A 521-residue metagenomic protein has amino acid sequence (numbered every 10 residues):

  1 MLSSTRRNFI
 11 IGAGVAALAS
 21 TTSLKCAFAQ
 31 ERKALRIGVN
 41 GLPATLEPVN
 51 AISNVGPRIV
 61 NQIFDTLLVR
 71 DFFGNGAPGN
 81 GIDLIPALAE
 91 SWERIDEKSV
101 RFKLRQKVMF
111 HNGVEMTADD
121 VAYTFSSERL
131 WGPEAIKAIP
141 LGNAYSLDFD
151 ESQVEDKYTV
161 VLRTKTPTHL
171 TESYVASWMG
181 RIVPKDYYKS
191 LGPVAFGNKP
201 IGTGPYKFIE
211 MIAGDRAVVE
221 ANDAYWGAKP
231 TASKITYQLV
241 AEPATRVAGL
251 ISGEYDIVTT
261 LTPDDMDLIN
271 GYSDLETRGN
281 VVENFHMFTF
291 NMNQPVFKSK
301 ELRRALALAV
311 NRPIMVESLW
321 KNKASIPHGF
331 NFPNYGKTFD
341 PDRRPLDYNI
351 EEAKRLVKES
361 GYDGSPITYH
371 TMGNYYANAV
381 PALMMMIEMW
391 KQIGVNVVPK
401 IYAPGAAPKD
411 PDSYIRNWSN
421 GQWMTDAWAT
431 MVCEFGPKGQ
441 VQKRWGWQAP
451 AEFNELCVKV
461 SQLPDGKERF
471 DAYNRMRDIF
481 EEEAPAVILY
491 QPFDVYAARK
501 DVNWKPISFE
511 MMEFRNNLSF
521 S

Functional and structural regions predicted by a protein language model:
I37, G113, A379, I387-G439 (+1 more regions): Periplasmic binding protein-like
G38-D96, S126, K199-T203: N-terminal lobe/hinge region of extracytoplasmic solute-binding protein
D71-G76, D83, S173-P230, K234 (+3 more regions): Gly/Pro-rich hinge or "lid" segments in bacterial periplasmic/extracellular proteins
E93, K103, A138-Y187: Surface-exposed binding/hinge segments that line and control ligand-binding clefts or catalytic entry sites
V194, N222-L268, I387, N396: Ligand-site clamp/hinge motif
S325-E359, G373-V380: Structural transition elements
N396-A406, T430-K500, S521: Extracytoplasmic/peripheral linker and loop segments enriched in polar/acidic and small residues with frequent Thr/Pro
A498-S521: Long beta-strand-rich cores associated with HINT superfamily self-processing modules
